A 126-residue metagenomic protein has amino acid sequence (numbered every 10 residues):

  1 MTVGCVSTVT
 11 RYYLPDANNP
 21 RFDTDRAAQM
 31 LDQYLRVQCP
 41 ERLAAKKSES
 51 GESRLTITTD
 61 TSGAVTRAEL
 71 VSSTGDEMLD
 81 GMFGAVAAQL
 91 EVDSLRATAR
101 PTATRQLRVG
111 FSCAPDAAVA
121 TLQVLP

Functional and structural regions predicted by a protein language model:
T2-G4: C-terminal motif of bacterial Sec signal peptides marking the signal peptidase cleavage site
V6-P40, D60-S72, G84-S94, P101-P126: Conserved "boundary/linchpin" sites in short secondary-structure elements
R42-A44: Long, charged low-complexity terminal regions
K47-R54: Short, small/polar residue-rich loop motifs at catalytic or cofactor-binding pockets
S48, A99-T102: Short helix-terminating capping/connector loops at secondary-structure junctions
E49, A64-T66, L79: Short loop/turn segments at connectors of secondary-structure elements within structured domains
S72-M78: A short acidic/small-residue loop/turn micro-motif
